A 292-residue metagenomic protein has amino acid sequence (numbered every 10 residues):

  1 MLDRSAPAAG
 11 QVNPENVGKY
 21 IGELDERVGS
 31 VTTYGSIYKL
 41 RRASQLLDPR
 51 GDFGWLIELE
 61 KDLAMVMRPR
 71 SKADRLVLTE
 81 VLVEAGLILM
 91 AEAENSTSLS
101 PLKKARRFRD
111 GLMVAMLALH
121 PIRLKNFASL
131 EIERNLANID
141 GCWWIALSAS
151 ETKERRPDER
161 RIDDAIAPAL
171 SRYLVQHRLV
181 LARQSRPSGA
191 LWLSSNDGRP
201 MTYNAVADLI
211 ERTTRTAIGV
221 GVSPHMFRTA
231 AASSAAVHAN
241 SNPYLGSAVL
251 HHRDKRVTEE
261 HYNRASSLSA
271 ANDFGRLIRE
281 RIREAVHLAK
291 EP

Functional and structural regions predicted by a protein language model:
M1-E58, I162, Y262: Non-catalytic DNA-binding core/recognition domains of DNA-processing enzymes
D52-S96, E151-K153, S194-D197: Flexible interdomain linker/hinge and immediately adjacent N-terminus of the catalytic tyrosine-recombinase domain
E84-L124: Basic, Lys/Arg- and aromatic-enriched nucleic-acid-binding interface segment
K125, S129-A169: Conserved tyrosine-mediated DNA breakage-rejoining catalytic core shared by Y-recombinases
D163-V220: Active-site/catalytic core of tyrosine-dependent DNA strand-transfer enzymes
V180-Q184, A207-A248, H252, R264: Short, basic (Lys/Arg/His-rich) helix/loop patches that form interaction surfaces in the mid-to-C-terminal regions
V249-I278: Catalytic-site neighborhood detector that most strongly recognizes the C-terminal catalytic loop/helix of tyrosine
R276-P292: C-terminal secondary-structure termini that scaffold catalytic or DNA-interacting sites
